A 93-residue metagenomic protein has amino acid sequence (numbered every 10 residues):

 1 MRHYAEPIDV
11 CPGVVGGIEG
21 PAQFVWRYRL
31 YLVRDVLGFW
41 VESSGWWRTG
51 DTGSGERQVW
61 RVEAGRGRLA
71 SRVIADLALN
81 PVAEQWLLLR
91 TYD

Functional and structural regions predicted by a protein language model:
M1-D93: N- and C-terminal low-complexity/disordered segments
